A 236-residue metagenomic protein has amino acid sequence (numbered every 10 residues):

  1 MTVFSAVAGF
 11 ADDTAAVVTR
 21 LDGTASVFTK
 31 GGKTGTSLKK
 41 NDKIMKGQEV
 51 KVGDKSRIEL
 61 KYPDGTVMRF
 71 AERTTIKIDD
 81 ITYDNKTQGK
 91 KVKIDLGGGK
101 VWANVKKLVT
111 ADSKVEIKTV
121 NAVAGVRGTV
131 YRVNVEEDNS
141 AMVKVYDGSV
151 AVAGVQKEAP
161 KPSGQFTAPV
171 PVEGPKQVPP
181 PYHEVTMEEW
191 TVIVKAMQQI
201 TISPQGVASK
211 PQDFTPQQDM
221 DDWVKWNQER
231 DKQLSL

Functional and structural regions predicted by a protein language model:
M1-T14, G35-K39, G53, I58-P63 (+5 more regions): C-terminal interaction modules
G9-F28, A111-S113: Short beta-strand/loop turn elements enriched in aromatics
R20-K51, E59: N-terminal targeting signals for Sec/Tat export/insertion, comprising classic cleavable signal peptides
D22, G47, R73, K91 (+1 more regions): Surface-exposed or flexible loop/turn and strand-edge residues in extracellular/cell-surface modules
T87-R132: Surface-exposed, polar helix/loop patches in the mature regions of secreted/periplasmic/lumenal proteins that form
